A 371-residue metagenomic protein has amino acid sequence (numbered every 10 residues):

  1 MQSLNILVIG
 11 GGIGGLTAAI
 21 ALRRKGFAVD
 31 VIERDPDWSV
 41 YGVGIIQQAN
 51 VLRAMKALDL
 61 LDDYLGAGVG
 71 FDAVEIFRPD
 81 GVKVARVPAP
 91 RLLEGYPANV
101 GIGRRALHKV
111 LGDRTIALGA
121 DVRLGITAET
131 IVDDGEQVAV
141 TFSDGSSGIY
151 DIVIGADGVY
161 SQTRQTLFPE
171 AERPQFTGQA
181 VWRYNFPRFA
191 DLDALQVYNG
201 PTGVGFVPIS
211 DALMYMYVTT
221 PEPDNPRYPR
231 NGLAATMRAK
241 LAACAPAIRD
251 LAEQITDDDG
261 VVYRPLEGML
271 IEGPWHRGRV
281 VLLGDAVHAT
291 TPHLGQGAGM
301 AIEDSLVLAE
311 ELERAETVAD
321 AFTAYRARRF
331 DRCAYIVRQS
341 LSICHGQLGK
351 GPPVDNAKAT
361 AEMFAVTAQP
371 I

Functional and structural regions predicted by a protein language model:
M1-I6, Q48-F168, E172-Q179, R183-N185 (+2 more regions): Conserved N-terminal helical subregion
V8-R24, A28-D35, I154-G155, G260-G346: Conserved mid-domain beta->alpha element of the FAD-binding
P36-A54: Conserved N-terminal glycine-rich FAD pyrophosphate-binding loop of Rossmann-like flavoproteins
V138, G203-V204, L213-M214: Hydrophobic residues embedded in beta-strands of well-ordered beta-sheets
F168, T177-P208: Flavin-dependent oxidoreductases
R188-D193, D224-N225, A247, A315: Short helix-loop capping/hinge motifs at secondary-structure junctions, enriched in acidic/polar residues
S210, T220-L294, M300: FAD/FMN-dependent oxidoreductases across multiple families
E362-I371: C-terminal auxiliary extensions adjacent to catalytic cores
